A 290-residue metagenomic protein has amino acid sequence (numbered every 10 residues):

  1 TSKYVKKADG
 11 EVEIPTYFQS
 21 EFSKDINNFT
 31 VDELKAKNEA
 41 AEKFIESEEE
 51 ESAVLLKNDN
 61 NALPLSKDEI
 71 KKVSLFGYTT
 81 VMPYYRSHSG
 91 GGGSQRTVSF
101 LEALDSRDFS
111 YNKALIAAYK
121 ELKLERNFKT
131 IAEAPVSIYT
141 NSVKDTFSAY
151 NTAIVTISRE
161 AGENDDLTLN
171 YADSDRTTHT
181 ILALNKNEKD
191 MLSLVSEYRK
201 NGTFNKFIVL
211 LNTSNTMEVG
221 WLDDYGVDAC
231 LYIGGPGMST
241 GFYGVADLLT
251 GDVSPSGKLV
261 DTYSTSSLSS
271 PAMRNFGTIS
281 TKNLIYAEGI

Functional and structural regions predicted by a protein language model:
T1-I290: C-terminal non-catalytic regions of proteins with extracellular/luminal or membrane-system context
